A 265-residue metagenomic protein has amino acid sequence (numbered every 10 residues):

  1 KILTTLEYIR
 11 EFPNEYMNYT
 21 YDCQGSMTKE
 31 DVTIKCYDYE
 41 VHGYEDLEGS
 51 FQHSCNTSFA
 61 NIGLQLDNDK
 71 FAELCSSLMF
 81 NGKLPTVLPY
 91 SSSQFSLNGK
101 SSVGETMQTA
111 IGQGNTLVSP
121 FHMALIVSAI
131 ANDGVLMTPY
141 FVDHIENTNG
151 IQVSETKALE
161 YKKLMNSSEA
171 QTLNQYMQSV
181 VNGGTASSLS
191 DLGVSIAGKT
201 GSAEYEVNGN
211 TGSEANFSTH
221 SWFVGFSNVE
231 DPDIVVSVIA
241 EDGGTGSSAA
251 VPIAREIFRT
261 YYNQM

Functional and structural regions predicted by a protein language model:
L3-V238: Beta-lactam-recognizing serine transpeptidase/beta-lactamase-like catalytic domain environment
F59-N61, T245-S248: Extracytoplasmic/secreted cell-surface and envelope-processing proteins
M123, G246-R255: Short, charged, low-complexity patches
Q152-K157, I253-M265: Short, gly/Ser/Thr-rich active-site loops of penicillin-recognizing serine hydrolases
I239-G243: Ligand-site clamp/hinge motif
